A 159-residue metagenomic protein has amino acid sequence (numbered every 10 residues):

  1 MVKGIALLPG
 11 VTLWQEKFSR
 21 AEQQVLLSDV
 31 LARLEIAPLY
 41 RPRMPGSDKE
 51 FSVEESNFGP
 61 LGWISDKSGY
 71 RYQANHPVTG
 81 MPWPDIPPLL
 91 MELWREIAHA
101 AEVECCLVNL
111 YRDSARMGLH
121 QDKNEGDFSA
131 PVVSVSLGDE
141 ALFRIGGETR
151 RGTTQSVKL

Functional and structural regions predicted by a protein language model:
M1-L159: Non-heme Fe(II) oxygenase metal-center motifs and adjacent flexible, charged/small-residue loops
